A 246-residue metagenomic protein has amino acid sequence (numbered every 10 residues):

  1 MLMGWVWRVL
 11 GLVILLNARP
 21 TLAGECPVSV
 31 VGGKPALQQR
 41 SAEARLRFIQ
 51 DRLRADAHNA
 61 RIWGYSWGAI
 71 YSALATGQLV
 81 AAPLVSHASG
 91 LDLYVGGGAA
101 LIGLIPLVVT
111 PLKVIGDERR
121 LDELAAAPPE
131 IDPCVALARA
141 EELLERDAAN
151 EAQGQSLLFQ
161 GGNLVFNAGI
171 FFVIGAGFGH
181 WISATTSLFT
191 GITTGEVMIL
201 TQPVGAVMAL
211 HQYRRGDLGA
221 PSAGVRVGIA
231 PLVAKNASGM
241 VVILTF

Functional and structural regions predicted by a protein language model:
L2-S66, L107-F246: Replace "edges of transmembrane helices
Y71-L107, F171, G175-F178: Long, highly hydrophobic alpha-helical transmembrane signal-anchor segments
